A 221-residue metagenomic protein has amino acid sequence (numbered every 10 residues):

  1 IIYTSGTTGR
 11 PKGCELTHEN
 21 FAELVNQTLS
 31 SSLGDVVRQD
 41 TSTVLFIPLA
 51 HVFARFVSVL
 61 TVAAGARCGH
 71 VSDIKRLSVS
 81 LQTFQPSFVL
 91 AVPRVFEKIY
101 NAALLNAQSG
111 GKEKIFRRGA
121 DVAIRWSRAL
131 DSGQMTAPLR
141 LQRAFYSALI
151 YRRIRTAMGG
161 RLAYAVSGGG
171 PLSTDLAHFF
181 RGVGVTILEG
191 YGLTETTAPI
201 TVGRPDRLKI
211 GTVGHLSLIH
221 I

Functional and structural regions predicted by a protein language model:
I1-V25: Conserved AMP-binding A3 loop
T4, I219-I221: Conserved small/polar residues in nucleotide/adenosyl-binding loops
T4-T7, T43, P48, V89 (+3 more regions): Conserved S/T- and glycine-rich ATP-binding loop of Class I adenylate-forming
E15, L90, L216: Short aromatic/basic micro-patch
E19, R94, G170-P171: Alpha-helix/helix-capping structural signal
A22-L45, L49-A148, R161: Conserved AMP-binding/adenylation subdomain of ANL enzymes
L139-Q142, G160-S167, L172-L218: Conserved ATP-binding loop and adjacent catalytic segment of the adenylate-forming AMP-binding
